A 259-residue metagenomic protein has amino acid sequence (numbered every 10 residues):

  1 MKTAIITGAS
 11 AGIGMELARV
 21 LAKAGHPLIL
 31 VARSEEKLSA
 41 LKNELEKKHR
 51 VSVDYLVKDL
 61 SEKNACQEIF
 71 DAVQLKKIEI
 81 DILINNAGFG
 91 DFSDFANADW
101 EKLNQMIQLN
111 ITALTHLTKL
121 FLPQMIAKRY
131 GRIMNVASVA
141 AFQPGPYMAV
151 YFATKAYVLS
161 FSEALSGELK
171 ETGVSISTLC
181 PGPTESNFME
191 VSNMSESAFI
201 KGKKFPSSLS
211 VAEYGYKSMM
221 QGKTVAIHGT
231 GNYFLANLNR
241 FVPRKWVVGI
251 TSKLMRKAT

Functional and structural regions predicted by a protein language model:
S10-G12: Conserved glycine-rich cofactor-binding loop
A24-A40: Conserved glycine-rich Rossmann-like NAD(P)H-binding loop of the short-chain dehydrogenase/reductase
E68-D71, S93-N97, E101-Q108: Active-site Tyr-X3-Lys motif and surrounding loop/helix of classical short-chain dehydrogenase/reductase
N86-D91: Conserved NAD(P)H cofactor-binding loop of Rossmann-fold oxidoreductase domains
T118, T154: Active-site helix of classical SDR
S138: Residue(s) in the substrate-gating loop at a strand-loop-helix junction that position the organic substrate next
T178, F199-A236: C-terminal helical subdomain
